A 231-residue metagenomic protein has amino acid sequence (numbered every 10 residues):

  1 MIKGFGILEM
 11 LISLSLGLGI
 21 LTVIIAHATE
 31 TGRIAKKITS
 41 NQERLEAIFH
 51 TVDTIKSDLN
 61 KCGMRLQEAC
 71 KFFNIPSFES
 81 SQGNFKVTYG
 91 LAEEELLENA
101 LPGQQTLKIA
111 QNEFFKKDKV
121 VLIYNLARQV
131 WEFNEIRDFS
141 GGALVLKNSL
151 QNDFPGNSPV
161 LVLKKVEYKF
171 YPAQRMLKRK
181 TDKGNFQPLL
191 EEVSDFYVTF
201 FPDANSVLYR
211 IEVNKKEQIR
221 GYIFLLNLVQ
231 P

Functional and structural regions predicted by a protein language model:
I2-K56, N60: Aliphatic-rich helix starts adjacent to a transmembrane/signal segment
G4, N99-A100, K183-F186: Short, exposed beta-strand "edge-strand" segments with a Pro/Gly-rich flavor and a Y/T-containing core
L8, A35, Q42, V52 (+3 more regions): Mixed-charge, low-complexity intrinsically disordered regions
T22-I25, T29, A35, T39 (+6 more regions): Residue-level signal for the start and early helices of compact helical domains
I34, I38-P172: Extracytoplasmic beta-strand-rich oligomerization domains located immediately C-terminal to a leader/signal peptide
P76-S80, K164-E167, P172-P231: Short linear sequence signals and composition-biased patches located at protein termini or domain-edge surfaces
